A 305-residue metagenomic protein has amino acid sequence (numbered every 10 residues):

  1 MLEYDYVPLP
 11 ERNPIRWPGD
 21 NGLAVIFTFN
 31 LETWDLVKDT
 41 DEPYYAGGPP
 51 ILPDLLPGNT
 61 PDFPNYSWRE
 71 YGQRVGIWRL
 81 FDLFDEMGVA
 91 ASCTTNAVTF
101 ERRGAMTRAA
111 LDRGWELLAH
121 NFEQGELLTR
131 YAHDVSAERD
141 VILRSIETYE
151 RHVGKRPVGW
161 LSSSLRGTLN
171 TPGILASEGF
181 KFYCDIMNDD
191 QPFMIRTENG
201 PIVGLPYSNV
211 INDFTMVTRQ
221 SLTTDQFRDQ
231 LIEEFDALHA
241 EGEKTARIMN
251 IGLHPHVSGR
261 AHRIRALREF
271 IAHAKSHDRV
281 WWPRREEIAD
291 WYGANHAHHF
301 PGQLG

Functional and structural regions predicted by a protein language model:
M1-V203, R228-I251, V257-G305: Catalytic alpha-helical scaffold of carbohydrate-active enzymes acting on polysaccharides/glycoconjugates
P206-A237: A conserved mid-domain beta-alpha-beta active-site/ligand-binding segment of alpha/beta enzyme cores
